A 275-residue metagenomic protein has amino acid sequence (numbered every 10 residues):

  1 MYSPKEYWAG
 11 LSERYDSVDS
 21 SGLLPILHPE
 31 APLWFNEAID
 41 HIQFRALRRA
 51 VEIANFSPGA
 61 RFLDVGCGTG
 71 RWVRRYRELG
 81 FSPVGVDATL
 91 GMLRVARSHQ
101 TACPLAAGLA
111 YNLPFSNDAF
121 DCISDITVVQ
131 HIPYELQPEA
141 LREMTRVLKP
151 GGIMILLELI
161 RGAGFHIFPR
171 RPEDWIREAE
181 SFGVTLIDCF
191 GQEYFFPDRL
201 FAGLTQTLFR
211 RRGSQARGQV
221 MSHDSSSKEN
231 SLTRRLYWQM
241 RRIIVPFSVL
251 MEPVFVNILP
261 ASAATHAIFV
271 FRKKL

Functional and structural regions predicted by a protein language model:
M1-N55: Conserved class I S-adenosyl-L-methionine
G59-G66: Conserved class I S-adenosyl-L-methionine
T69-N112: Class I SAM-dependent methyltransferase SAM/SAH-binding core
S124: A conserved beta-strand element that flanks and buttresses the S-adenosyl-L-methionine
P138-P150: A short glycine-rich, Lys/Arg-flanked "PGG" loop and its adjoining helix->strand segment in the class I
G151-E158: Conserved beta-strand signature within the Rossmann-like core of class I S-adenosyl-L-methionine
F168-G183: Short alpha-helix
F196-L275: A C-terminal cap/extension of S-adenosyl-L-methionine-dependent methyltransferases that defines the acceptor-substrate
